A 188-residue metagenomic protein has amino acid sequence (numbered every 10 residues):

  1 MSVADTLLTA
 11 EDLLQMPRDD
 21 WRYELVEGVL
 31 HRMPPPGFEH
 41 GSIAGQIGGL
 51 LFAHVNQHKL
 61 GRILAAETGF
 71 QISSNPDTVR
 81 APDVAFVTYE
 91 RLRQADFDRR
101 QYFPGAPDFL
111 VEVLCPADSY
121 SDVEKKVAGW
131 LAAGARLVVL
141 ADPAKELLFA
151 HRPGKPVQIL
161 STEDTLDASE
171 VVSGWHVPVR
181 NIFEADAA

Functional and structural regions predicted by a protein language model:
M1-A188: Gly/Pro/Ser/Thr-rich low-complexity, intrinsically disordered segments predominantly at protein N-termini
